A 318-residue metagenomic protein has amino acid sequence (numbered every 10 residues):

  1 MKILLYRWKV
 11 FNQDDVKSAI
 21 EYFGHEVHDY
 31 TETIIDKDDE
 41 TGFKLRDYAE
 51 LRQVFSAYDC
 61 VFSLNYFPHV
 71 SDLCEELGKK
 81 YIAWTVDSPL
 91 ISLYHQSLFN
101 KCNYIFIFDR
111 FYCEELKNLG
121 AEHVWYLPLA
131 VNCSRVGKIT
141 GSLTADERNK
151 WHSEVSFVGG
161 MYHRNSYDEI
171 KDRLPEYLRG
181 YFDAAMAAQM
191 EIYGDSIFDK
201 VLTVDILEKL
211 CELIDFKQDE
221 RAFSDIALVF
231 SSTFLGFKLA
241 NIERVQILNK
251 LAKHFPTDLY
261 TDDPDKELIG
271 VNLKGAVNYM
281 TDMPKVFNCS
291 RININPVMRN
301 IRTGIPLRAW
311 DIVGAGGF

Functional and structural regions predicted by a protein language model:
M1, A57-Y58, G78, C102 (+2 more regions): A general structural motif
K2-N12, L119-R302, P306, G314-F318: Nucleotide-sugar donor-binding catalytic core of glycosyltransferases
R7-G120, R135-L143, G275, M280-T281 (+4 more regions): Extended catalytic core of nucleotide-activated donor transferases of GT-like folds
